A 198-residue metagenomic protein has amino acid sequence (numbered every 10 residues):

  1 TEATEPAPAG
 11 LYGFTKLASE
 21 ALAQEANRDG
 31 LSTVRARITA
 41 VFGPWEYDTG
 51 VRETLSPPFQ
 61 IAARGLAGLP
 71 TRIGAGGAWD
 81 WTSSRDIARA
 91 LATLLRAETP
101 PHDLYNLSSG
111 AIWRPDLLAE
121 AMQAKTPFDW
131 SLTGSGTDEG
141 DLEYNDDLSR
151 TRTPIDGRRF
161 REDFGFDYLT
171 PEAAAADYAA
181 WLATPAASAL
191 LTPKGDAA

Functional and structural regions predicted by a protein language model:
L11, T15-A18: Active-site helix of classical SDR
L17, V41-F59, S84-R85, L94-Y105 (+1 more regions): Glycine/proline-rich active-site loop of Rossmann-fold NAD(P)-dependent oxidoreductases
Q24-W79: NAD(P)-dependent short-chain dehydrogenase/reductase
G43-W45, R72-W81, Y105-W113, D146-S149 (+1 more regions): Glycine-rich Rossmann NAD(P)(H)-binding loop
G50-T54, G76-A88, L104-A124, L169 (+1 more regions): Substrate-binding strand-loop-helix patch in Rossmann-like NAD(P)-dependent oxidoreductase/epimerase domains
A88-T93, A97-N145, A186-P193, A197: Mid/C-terminal beta-alpha module of Rossmann-like enzyme folds, strongest in SDR-family dehydrogenases/epimerases
P115, T137-R159, T170: Active-site loop of classical SDR/Rossmann-like NAD(P)-dependent oxidoreductases, centered on the catalytic Tyr-X3-Lys
T170-A198: Amphipathic terminal alpha-helices
